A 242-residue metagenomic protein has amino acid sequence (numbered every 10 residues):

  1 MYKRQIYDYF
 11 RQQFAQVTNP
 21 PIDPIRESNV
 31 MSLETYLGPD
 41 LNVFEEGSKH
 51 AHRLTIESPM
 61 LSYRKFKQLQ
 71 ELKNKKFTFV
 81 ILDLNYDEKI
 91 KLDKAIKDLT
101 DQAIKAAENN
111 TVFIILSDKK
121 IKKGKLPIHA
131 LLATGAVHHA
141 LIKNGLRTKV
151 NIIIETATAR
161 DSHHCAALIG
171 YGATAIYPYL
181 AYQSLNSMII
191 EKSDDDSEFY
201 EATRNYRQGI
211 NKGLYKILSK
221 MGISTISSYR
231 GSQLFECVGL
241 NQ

Functional and structural regions predicted by a protein language model:
K3, Y7, L92, I96-L99 (+4 more regions): Generic structural signal for well-ordered, non-membrane alpha-helical segments in soluble metabolic enzymes
K3-L99, I104, E108: Extended, highly charged accessory segments
V17, M31-V43, E88-K91, I121-L126 (+5 more regions): Flexible loop/turn segments at secondary-structure boundaries
P20-P24, N109-L116, I217, M221-Y229: Flexible, glycine/charged-enriched surface loops at secondary-structure junctions
T78, K89-K94, D98-D101, A106-H164 (+1 more regions): Conserved structured catalytic cores and adjacent interaction surfaces of nucleotide-binding/hydrolyzing enzymes
I81-D83, F113-S117, I189-D194: A short small-residue
D87, K125, E198, A202: Conserved aromatic-histidine-acidic binding/catalytic patches
T134-Q242: Phosphate/diphosphate-binding loops
